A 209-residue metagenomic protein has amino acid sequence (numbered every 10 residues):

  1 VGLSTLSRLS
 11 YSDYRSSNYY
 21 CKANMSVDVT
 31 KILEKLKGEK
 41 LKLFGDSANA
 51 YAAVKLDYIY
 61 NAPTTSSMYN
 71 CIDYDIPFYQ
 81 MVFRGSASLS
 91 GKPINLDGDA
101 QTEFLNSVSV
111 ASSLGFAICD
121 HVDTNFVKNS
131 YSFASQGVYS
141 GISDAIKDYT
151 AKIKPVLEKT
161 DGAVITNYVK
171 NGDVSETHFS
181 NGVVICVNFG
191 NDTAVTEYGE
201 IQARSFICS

Functional and structural regions predicted by a protein language model:
V1-S209: Active-site-proximal substrate-binding groove within the catalytic cores of carbohydrate-active enzymes
